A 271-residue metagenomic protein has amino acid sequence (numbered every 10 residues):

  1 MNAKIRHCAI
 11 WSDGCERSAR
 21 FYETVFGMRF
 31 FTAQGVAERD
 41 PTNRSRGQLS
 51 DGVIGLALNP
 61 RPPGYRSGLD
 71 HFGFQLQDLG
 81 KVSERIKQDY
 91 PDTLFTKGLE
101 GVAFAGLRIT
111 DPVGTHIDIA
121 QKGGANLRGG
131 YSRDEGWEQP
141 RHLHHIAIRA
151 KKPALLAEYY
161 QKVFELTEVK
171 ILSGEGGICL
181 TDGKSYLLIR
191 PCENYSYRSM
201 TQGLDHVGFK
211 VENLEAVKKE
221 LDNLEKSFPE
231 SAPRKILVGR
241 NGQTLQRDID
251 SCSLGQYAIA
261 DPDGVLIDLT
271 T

Functional and structural regions predicted by a protein language model:
M1-A19, L69-F72, K122-A157, G174 (+2 more regions): N-terminal beta-strand motif that seeds the catalytic metal site of vicinal oxygen chelate
M1-G55, E100, A105-R108, A147-L188: Core segments of cupin and vicinal oxygen chelate
K4-D13, G47-Q48, R61-K87, A105-T110 (+3 more regions): Vicinal oxygen chelate
V53-A57, R66, G114-I117, K184-L188 (+1 more regions): Short, charged/polar, Gly/Pro-enriched secondary-structure boundary elements
N59-R61, G130-E135, E193-Y197: Short beta-strand/turn micro-motifs at beta-sheet edges
E84-Q139, I171, C179, D222-T271: Vicinal oxygen chelate
A154-P233, L237, G242, R247-I249 (+1 more regions): Structured core of small recognition/catalytic domains
